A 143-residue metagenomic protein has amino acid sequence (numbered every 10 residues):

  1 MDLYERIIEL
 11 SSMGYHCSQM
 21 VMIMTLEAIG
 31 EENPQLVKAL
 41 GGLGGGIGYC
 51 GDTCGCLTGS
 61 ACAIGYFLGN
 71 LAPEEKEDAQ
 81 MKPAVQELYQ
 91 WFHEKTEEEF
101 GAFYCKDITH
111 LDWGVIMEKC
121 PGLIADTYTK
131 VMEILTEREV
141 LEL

Functional and structural regions predicted by a protein language model:
M1-I29: Active-site-proximal helix-loop elements at catalytic-domain edges
E5-S12, L43-G51, L111-I116: A short glycine/serine-rich beta->alpha loop
I8, M22-L26, G44, Y89 (+1 more regions): Amphipathic alpha-helical segments within well-ordered protein domains
M24-G42, E98-Y104: Acidic-glycine-rich active-site phosphate/pyrophosphate-binding loop
A28-K38, Y66-A84: Phosphate-handling active-site elements
G59-F67: DPxDG-like acidic metal-binding loop motif
M81-L143: C-terminal binding/interaction regions
